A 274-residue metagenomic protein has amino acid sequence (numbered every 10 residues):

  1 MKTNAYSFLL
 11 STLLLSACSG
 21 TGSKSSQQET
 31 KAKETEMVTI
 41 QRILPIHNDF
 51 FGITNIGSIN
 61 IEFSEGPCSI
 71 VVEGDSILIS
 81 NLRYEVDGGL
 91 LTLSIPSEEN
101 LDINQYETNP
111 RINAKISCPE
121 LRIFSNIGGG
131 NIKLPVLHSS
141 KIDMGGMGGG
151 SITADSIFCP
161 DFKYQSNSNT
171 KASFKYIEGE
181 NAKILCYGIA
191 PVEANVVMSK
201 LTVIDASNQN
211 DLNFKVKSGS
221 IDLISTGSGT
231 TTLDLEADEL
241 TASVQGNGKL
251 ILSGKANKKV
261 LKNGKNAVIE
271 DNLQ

Functional and structural regions predicted by a protein language model:
M1-S16: Sec-dependent bacterial lipoprotein signal peptides
T3, T54, S125, S207-Q209 (+1 more regions): Intrinsic-disorder/low-complexity regions
A5-F8, P45, V136, S156 (+4 more regions): Generic hydrophobic alpha-helical membrane-segment signal
L14-S16, S69, S220: Hydrophobic alpha-helical membrane context
C18-I127, N131-M147, A154-S166, S173 (+4 more regions): Acidic (Asp/Glu) and glycine-rich low-complexity loops/linkers that are typically intrinsically disordered
A172-Q274: Short, surface-exposed interaction patches in beta-rich subdomains that mediate adhesion/assembly near membranes
